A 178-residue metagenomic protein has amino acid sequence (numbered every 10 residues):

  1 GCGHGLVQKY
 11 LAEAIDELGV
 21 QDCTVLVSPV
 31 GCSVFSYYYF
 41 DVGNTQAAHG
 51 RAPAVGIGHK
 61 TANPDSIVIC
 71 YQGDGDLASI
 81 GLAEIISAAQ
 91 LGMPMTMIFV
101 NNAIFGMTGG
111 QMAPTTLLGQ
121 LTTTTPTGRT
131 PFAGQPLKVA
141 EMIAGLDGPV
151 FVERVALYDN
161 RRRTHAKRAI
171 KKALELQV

Functional and structural regions predicted by a protein language model:
G1-A48: Active-site diphosphate/adenylate-binding microenvironment
C2-Y10, Q21, G50, A54 (+6 more regions): Conserved active-site and cofactor/substrate-binding residues in soluble primary-metabolism enzymes
L11-D16, I57-K60, K171: Generic structural signal for well-ordered alpha-helical scaffold segments
I15-D16, E84-S87, I170-L174: A generic local secondary-structure boundary/capping motif
C23-L26, S66-I69, P94-I98, E141 (+2 more regions): Structural motif
V30-G106, R168: Thiamine diphosphate
L82-S87, M107-L121: Active-site-proximal loop->helix
A113-L176: Conserved thiamine diphosphate
